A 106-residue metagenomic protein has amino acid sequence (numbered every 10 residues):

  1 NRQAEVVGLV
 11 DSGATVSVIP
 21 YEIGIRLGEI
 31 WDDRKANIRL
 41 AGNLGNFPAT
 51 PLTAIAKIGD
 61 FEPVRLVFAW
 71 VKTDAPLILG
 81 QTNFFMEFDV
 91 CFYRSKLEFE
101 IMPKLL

Functional and structural regions predicted by a protein language model:
N1-L106: Pepsin/retropepsin-fold aspartyl endopeptidases
